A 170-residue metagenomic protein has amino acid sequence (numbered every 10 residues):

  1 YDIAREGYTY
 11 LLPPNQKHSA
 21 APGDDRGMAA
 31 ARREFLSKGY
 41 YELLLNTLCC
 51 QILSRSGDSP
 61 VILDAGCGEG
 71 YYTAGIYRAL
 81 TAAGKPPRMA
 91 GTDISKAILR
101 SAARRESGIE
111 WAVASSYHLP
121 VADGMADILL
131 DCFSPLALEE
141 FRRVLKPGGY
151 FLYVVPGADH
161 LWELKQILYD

Functional and structural regions predicted by a protein language model:
Y1-A21: N-terminal auxiliary segments of SAM/dcSAM-dependent transferases
H18, G23-T47, Q51: Class I SAM-dependent methyltransferase Rossmann-like catalytic core, especially the SAM/SAH-binding loop
S54-V61: Short helix-loop-beta connector
V61-L63, E69-H118: Class I SAM-dependent methyltransferase SAM/SAH-binding core
Y117-L129: A short acidic, Gly/Pro-enriched loop at the edge of an enzyme's catalytic core that lines a small-molecule cofactor
A126-E140, V155: A short SAM/SAH-binding and catalytic strip from SAM-dependent methyltransferases
L138-Y150: A short glycine-rich, Lys/Arg-flanked "PGG" loop and its adjoining helix->strand segment in the class I
Y150-D170: Conserved class I S-adenosyl-L-methionine
